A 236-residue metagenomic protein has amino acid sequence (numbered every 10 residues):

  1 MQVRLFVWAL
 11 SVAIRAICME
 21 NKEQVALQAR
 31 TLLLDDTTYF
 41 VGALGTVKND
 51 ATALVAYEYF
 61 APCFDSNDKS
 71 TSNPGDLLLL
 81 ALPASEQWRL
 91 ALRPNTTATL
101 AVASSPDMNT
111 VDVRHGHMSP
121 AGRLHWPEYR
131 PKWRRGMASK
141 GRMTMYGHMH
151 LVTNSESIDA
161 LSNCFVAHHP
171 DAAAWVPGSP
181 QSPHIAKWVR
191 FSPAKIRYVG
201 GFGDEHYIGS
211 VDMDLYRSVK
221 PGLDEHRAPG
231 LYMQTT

Functional and structural regions predicted by a protein language model:
M1-V3, T235-T236: A positional/structural detector of protein chain ends, strongest at the extreme C-terminus and weakly at the extreme
V3-A16: Cleavable N-terminal signal peptides of Sec/SRP-targeted secreted and luminal proteins
A13-T236: Binding-site signature for planar aromatic cofactors or substrates
